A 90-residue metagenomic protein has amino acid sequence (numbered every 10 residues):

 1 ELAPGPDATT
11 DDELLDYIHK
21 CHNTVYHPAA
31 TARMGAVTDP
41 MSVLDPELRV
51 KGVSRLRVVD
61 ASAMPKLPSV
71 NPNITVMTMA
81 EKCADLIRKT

Functional and structural regions predicted by a protein language model:
E1-T9, R88-T90: Active-site-proximal substrate-binding core of FAD-dependent oxidoreductases
L14-T90: C-terminal structured subdomain/cap of oxidoreductase catalytic cores
